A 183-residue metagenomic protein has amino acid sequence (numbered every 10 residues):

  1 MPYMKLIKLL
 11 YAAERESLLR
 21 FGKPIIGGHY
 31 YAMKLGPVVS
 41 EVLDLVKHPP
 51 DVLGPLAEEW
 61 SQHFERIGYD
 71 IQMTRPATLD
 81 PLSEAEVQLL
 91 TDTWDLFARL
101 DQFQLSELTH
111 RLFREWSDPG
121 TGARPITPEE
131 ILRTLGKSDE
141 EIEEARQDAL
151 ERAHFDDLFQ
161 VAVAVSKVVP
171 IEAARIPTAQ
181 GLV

Functional and structural regions predicted by a protein language model:
M1-V183: Domain-edge interaction signal
